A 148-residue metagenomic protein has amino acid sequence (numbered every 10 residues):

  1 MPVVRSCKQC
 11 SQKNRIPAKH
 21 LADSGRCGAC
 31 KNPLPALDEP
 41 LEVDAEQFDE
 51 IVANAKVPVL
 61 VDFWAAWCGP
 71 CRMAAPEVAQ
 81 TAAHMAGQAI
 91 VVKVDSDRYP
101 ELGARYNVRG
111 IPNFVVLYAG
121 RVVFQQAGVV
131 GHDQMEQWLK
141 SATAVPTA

Functional and structural regions predicted by a protein language model:
C7-C10, C27-C30: Short cysteine-rich clusters marking metal-coordination/redox-active sites
S11-N14, L34, A75: Cys/His-rich microdomains that often coordinate metals
I16-G25: Short linker/helix segments within small regulatory modules
K31-E39: Short Cys/His-rich micro-motifs in 6-15 aa windows
L41-V59: A short beta-strand-turn-helix
K56, F63-W67, G110: Short pre-active-site segment immediately N-terminal to redox-active cysteine/selenocysteine motifs in thiol-based
P70-M85: Typically the conserved alpha-helix immediately C-terminal to a functionally engaged Cys/Sec in thioredoxin-like
G110-I111, V115-T147: Non-catalytic, surface beta->alpha helical segment in thiol-disulfide oxidoreductase systems
